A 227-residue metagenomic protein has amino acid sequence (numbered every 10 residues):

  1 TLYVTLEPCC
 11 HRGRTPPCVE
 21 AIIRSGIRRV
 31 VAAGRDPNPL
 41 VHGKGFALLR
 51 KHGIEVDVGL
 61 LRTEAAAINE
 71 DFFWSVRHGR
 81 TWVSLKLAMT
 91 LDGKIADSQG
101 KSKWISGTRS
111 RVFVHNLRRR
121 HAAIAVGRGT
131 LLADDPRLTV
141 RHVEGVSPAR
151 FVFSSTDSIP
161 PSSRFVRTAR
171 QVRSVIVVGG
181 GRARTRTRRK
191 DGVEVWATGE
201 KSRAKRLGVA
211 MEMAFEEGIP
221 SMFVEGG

Functional and structural regions predicted by a protein language model:
T1-E64, G180, K201: Zn2+-dependent cytidine deaminase-like catalytic core
V4, A32, V56-G59, D97 (+2 more regions): General beta-strand structural signal in soluble alpha/beta enzymes
C9, G93, V224: Conserved S/T- and glycine-rich ATP-binding loop of Class I adenylate-forming
R12-G13, L40-V41, A67, A133-D134 (+2 more regions): Residues that form or flank phosphate/diphosphate-binding pockets in enzymes that use nucleotide phosphates
R28, P220, E225: Short acidic/polar active-site loop segments enriched in Thr and Asp
L61-V76: Short, structured interface segments
W74-H78, W82-P220: Active-site ligand-binding patch in enzyme domains
